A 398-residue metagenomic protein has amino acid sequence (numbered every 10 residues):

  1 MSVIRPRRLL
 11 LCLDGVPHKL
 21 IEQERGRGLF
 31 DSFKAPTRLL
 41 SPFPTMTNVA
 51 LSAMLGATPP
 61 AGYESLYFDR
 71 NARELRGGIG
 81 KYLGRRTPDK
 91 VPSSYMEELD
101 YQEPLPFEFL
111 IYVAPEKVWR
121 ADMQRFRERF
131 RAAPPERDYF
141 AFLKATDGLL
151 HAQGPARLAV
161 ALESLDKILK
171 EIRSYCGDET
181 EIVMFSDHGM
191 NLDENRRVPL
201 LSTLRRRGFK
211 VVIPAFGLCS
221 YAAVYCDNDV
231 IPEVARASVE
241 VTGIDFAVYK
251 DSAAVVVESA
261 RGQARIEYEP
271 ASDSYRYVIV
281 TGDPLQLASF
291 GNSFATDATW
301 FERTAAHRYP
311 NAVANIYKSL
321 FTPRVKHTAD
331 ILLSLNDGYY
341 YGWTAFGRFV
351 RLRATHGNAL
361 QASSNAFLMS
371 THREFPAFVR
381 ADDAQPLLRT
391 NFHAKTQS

Functional and structural regions predicted by a protein language model:
M1-R38: Active-site-proximal N-terminal segment of extracellular/periplasmic enzymes that hydrolyze or transfer
V3, R25-G28, P42-A159, S164 (+7 more regions): His/Asp/Glu-rich, glycine-adjacent segments that coordinate divalent cations and/or stabilize oxyanion chemistry on
L9-L13, L165-L200, L332: Metal-dependent active-site segment of extracytoplasmic phospho-/sulfohydrolases and closely related
G15-H18, A61, K144-G148, G189-N191 (+2 more regions): Short, solvent-exposed loop/turn segments at secondary-structure junctions
Y139-F140, A145-L165, L169, V183-H188 (+1 more regions): C-terminal or late-domain output modules
M190-D227, A254-A260: Acidic/histidine-rich catalytic neighborhood
G217-P386: Active-site neighborhoods of enzymes that stabilize oxyanions during catalysis
A394-S398: Short, low-complexity, charge-dense intrinsically disordered segments
